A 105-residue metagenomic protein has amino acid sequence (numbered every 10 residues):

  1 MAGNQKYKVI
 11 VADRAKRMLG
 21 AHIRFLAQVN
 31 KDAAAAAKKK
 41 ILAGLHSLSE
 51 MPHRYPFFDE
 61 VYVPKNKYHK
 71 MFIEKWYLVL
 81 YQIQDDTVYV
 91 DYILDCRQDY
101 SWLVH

Functional and structural regions predicted by a protein language model:
M1-K40: Arg/Lys-rich, positively charged N-terminal/basic patches that mediate binding to nucleic acids
A27-K31, H53, E60: Short, flexible helix-adjacent loops and helix caps
L42-G44: Amphipathic, hydrophobic secondary-structure cores in small proteins
S49-Y55: Short proline/glycine- and basic residue-enriched helix-capping loop/turn segments at helix->loop/beta transitions
Y55-D85: Basic/aromatic recognition patch in beta-strand/loop cores that engages polyanionic ligands
I73-L78, Q82-H105: Enriched for short, Lys/Arg-rich terminal
